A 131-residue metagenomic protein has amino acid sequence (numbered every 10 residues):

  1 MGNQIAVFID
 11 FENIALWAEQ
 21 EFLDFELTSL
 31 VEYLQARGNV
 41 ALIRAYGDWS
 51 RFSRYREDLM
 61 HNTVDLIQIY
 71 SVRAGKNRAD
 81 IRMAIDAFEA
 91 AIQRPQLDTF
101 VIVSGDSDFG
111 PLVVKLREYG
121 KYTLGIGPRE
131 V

Functional and structural regions predicted by a protein language model:
M1-I92, L112-R117, Y122-T123, R129: Domain-level signal for Mg2+-assisted phosphodiester chemistry and nucleotide/NA-binding surfaces in nucleic-acid
Q93-D98: Glycine-rich phosphate-binding loop signature in dinucleotide/nucleotide-binding domains
I102: Non-catalytic, usually N-terminal nucleic-acid engagement modules in DNA/RNA processing proteins
